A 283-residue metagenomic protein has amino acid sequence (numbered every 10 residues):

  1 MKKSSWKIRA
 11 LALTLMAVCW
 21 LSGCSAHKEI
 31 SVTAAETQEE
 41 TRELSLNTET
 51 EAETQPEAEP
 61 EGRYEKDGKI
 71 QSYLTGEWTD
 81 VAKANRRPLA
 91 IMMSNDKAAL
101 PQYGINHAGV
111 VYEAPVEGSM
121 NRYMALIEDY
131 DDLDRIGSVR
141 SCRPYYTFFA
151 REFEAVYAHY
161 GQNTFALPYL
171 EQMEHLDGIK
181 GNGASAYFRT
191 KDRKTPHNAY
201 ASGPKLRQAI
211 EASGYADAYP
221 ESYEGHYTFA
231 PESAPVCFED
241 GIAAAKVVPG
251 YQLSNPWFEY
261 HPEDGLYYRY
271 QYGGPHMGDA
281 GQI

Functional and structural regions predicted by a protein language model:
M1-K2, A26: Soluble, non-transmembrane domains of envelope/secretory-pathway proteins that act on or interact with carbohydrate
K2-L11: Bacterial N-terminal signal peptides that target proteins for export
C19-G23: C-terminal motif of bacterial Sec signal peptides marking the signal peptidase cleavage site
S25-A52: Short, low-complexity, disordered segments immediately C-terminal to signal peptides in bacterial exported proteins
I30-V32, L44, P56-Y112, E117-I283: A surface/extracellular/periplasmic glyco- and lipid-processing/surface-interacting theme
